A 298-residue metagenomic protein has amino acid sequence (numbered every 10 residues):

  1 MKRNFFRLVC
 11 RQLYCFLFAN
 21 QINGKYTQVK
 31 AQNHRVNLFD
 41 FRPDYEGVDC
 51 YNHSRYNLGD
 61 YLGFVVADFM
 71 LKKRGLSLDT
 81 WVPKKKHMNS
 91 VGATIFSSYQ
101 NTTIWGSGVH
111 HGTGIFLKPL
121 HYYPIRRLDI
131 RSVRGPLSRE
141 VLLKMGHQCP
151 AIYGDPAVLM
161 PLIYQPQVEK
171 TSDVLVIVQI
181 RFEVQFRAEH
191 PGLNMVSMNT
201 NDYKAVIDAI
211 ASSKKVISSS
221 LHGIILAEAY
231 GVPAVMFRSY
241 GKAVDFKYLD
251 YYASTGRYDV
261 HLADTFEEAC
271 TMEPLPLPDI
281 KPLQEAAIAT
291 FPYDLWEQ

Functional and structural regions predicted by a protein language model:
K2-Q298: Active-site anion-handling motifs in enzyme catalytic cores
